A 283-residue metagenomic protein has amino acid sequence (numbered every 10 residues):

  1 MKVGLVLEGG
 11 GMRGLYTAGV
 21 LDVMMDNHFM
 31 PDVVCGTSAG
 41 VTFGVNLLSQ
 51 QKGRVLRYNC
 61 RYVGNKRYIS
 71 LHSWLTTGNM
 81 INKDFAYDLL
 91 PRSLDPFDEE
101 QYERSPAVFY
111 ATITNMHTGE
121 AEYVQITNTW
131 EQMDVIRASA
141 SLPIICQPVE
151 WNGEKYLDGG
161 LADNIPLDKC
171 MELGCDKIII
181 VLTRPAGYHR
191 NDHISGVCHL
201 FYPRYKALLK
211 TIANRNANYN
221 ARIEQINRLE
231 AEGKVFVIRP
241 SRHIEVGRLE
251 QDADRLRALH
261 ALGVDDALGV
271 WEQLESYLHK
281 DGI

Functional and structural regions predicted by a protein language model:
M1-T37, V45-I283: Patatin-like phospholipase
